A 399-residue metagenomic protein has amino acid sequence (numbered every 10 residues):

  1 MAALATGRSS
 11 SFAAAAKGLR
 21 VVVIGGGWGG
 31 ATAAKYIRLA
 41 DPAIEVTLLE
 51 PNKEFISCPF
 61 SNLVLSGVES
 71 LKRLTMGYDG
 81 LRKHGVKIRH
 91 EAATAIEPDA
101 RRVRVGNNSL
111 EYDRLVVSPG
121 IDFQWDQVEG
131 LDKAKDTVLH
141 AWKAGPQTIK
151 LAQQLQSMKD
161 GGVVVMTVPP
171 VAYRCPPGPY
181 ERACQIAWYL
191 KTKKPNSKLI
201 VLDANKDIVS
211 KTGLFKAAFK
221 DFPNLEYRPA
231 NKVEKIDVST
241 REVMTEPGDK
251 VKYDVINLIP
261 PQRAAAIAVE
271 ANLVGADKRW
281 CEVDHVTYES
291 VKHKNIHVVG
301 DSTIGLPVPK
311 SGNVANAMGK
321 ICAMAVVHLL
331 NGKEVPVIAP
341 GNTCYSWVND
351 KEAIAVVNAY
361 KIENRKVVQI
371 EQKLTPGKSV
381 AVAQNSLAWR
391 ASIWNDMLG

Functional and structural regions predicted by a protein language model:
A5-F12, A16-G18, R89-R174, G178-E181 (+2 more regions): FAD-binding core/adjacent interface of flavoenzyme oxidoreductases
A15-K87, P170-K211: Beta1-alpha1 glycine-rich phosphate/pyrophosphate-binding loop at the start of Rossmann-like nucleotide-binding domains
K17, A355-G399: C-terminal auxiliary extensions adjacent to catalytic cores
H84-A95, R102-V103, L110, W188-R279: A Rossmann-like FAD-binding core segment of flavoenzymes
K133-D160, K250-N316, H328: FAD-site-proximal beta/loop scaffold in flavoenzymes
D207, S239, I338-I354: Flavin (FAD/FMN) cofactor-binding core of flavoprotein oxidoreductases
R279-H297, N349-V368: FAD-binding beta-loop-beta segment adjacent to the flavin cofactor pocket
G300-V348: A conserved FAD-binding loop/helix module that cradles the flavin
